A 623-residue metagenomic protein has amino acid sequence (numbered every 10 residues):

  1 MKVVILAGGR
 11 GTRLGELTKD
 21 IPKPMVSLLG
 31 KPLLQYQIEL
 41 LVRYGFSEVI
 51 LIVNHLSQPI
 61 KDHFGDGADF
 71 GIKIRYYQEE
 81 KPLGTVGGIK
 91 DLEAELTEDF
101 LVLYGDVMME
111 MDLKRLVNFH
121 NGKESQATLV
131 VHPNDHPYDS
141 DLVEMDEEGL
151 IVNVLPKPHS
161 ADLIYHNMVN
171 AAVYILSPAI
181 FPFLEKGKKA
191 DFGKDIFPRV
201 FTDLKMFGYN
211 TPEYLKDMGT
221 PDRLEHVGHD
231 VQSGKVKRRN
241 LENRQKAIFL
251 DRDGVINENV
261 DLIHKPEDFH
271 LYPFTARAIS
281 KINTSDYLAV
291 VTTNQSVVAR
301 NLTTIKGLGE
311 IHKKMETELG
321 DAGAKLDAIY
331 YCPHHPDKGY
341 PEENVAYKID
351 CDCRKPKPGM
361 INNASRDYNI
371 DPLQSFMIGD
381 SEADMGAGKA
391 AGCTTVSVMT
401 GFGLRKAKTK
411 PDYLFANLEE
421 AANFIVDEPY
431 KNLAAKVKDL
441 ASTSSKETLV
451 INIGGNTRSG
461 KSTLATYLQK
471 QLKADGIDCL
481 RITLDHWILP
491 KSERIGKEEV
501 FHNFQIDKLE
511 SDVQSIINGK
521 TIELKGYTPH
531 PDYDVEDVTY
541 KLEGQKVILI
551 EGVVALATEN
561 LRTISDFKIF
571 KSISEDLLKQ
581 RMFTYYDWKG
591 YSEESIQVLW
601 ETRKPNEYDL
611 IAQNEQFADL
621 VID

Functional and structural regions predicted by a protein language model:
M1-K19, N243, A247-D253: N-terminal nucleotide-binding beta1-loop-alpha1 segment
K2-I5, K31-G105, E110-R115, T220: Conserved N-terminal catalytic core of the sugar/cofactor nucleotidyltransferase
F100-L101, M108, K114-N121, N134-P137 (+1 more regions): Catalytic-core segments of class I nucleotidyltransferases/pyrophosphorylases that form NMP-activated intermediates
L101, E343-A346, D352-M385: Conserved Lys-Pro-Asp/Glu-containing loop-to-beta segment of HAD-superfamily phosphomonoesterases, centered on
K313-E316, M385-G386, D534-Y585: ATP-dependent NMP and nucleoside kinases share a basic, alpha-helical "lid"
F376-Y413: Acidic, Mg2+-coordinating phosphoryl-transfer loop and its flanking beta/alpha structural elements, shared across
G403-K406, K589-D623: Small-molecule kinase domains that catalyze NTP-dependent phosphoryl transfer to phosphate-bearing small molecules
L480, L489-E536: Conserved nucleotide-sensing/catalytic segment adjacent to the nucleotide-binding pocket in NTP-handling enzymes
